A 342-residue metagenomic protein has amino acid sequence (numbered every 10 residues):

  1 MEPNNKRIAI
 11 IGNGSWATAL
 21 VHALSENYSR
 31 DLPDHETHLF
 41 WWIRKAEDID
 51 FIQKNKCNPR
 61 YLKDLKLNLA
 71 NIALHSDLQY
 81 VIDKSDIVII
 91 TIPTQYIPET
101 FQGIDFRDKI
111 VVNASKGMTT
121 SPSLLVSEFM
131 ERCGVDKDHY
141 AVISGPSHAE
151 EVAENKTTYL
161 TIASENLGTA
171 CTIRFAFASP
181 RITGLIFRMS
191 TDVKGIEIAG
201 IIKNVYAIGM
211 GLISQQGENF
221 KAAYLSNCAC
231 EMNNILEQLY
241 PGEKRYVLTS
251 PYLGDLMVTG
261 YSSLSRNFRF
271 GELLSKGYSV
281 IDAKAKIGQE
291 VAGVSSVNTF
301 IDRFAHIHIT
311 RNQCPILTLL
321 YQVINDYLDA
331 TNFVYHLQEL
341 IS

Functional and structural regions predicted by a protein language model:
M1-L67, N71-S76, Y80-I82: NAD(P)+-binding Rossmann beta1-loop-alpha1 motif at the extreme N-terminus of oxidoreductases
E2-N4, N68, V193, E197 (+3 more regions): NAD(P)-dependent Rossmann-like dehydrogenase/reductase catalytic/cofactor-binding core
I11, S15, A19, E47 (+15 more regions): Conserved active-site and cofactor/substrate-binding residues in soluble primary-metabolism enzymes
L67-T157, A170-F175: Rossmann-like NAD(P)(H) cofactor-binding subdomain of soluble oxidoreductases
N113, H139-S144, I186-T191, Q313-I316: General beta-strand structural signal in soluble alpha/beta enzymes
F129-H139, T157-R245: Internal alpha-helical scaffold of NAD(P)-dependent oxidoreductase catalytic cores
